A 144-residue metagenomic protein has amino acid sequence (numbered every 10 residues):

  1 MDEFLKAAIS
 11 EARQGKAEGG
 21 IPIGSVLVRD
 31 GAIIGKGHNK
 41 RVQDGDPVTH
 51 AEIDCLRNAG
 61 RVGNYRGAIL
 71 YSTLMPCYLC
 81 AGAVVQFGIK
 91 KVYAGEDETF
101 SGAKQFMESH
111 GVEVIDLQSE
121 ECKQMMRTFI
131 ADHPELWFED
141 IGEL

Functional and structural regions predicted by a protein language model:
M1-E18: Short, basic/aromatic recognition patches
I9, V114, Q124-L144: Secretory/periplasmic and organellar redox-cofactor proteins
E18-P22, Y65-G67: Short secondary-structure junction motifs
I23-G31: Short beta-strand scaffold segments in enzyme catalytic cores
G35-R127: Zn2+-dependent cytidine deaminase-like catalytic core
